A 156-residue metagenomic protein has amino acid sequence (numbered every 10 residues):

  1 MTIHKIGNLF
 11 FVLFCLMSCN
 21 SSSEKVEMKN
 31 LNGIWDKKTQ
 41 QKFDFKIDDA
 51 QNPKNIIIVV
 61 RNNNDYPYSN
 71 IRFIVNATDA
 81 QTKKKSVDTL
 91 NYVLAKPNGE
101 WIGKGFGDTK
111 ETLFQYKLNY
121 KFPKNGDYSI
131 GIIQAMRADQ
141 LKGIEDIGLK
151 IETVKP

Functional and structural regions predicted by a protein language model:
L16-S18: C-terminal motif of bacterial Sec signal peptides marking the signal peptidase cleavage site
N20-S23: Bacterial signal peptide processing site
E27-D48: Post-signal peptide N-terminal segment of mature Sec-exported envelope proteins
Q41-Y68: Post-signal-peptide N-terminal segment of Sec-exported extracytoplasmic proteins
Q51-I58, Y120-M136: Noncatalytic modules at the cell exterior or secretory-pathway interfaces, chiefly beta-strand-rich lectin/adhesion
N63-D65, E111-T112, K121, Q134-K142: Short acidic/polar inter-strand loop motif in beta-rich domains
P67-F73, G143-D146: Short coil-to-beta strand junction motifs in C2/discoidin
L90-K121: An anionic, turn-rich surface loop/hairpin at beta-sheet edges that serves as a generic interaction/coordination patch
